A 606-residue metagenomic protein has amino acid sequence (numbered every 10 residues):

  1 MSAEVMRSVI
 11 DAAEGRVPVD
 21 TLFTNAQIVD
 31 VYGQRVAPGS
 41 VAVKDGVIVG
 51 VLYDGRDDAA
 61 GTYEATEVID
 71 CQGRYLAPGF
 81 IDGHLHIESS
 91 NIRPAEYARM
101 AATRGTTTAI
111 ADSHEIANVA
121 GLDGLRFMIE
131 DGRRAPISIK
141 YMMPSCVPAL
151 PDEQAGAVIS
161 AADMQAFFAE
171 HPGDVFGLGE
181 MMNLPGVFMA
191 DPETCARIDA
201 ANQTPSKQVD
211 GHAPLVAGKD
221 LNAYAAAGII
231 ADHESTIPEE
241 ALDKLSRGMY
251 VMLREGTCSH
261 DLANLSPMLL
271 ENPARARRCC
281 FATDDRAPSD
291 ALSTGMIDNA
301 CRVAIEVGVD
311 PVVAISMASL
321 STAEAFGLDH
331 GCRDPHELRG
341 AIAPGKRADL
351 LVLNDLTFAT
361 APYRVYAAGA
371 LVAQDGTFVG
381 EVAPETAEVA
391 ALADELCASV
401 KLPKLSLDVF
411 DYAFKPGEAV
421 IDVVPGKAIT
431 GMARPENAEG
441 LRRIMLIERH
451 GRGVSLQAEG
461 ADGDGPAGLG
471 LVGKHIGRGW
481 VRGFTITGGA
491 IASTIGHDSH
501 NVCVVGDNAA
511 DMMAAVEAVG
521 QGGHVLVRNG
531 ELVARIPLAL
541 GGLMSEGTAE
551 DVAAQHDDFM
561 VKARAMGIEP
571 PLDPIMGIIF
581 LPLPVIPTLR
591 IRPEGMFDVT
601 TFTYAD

Functional and structural regions predicted by a protein language model:
M1-G39, K44, A102-R104, L292-G308 (+2 more regions): Active-site microenvironment of metallo-dependent hydrolases
S2-E4, V9, A95-S206, V533-R535: Divalent-metal coordination cores built from histidine and acidic residues
E14-R16, Q34-R35, G61-Y63, G132-R133 (+10 more regions): Solvent-exposed alpha-helices and their adjacent loops that cap or buttress functional pockets in soluble metabolic
V17-T24, A59-A111: Replace "His-x-His-based motif
V17-V19, Y63-T66, Q72, L76 (+13 more regions): Short coil/turn connectors at secondary-structure junctions
H86-E88, H114-I116, P144-A149, E180-P185 (+4 more regions): Active-site beta-loop-alpha junctions enriched in small/polar residues
G124, A157-G179, G186-L253, H260-F281 (+3 more regions): Histidine/acidic residue-rich metal-binding segments in metalloenzymes
